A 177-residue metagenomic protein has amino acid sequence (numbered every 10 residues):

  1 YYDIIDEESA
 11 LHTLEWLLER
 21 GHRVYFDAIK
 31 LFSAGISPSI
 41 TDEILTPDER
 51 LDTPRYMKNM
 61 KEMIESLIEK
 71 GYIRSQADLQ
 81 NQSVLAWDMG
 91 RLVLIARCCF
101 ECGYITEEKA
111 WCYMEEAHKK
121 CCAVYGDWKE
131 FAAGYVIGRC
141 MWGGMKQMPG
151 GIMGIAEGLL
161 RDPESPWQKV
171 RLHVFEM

Functional and structural regions predicted by a protein language model:
Y1-E107, W111-M177: Polar/charged low-complexity regulatory segments
